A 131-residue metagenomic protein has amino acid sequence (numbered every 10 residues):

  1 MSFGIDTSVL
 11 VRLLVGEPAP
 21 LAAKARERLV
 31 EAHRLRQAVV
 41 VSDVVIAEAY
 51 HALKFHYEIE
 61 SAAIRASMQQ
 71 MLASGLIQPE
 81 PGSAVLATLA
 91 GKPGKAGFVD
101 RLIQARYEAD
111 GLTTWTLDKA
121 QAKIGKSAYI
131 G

Functional and structural regions predicted by a protein language model:
M1-V41, H56-A63: Short, well-structured N-terminal submotif of metal-dependent ribonuclease cores
I5-D6, V40-S42, A96-D100, D118-K119 (+1 more regions): Histidine- and aromatic-rich ligand-binding microenvironments
V9, V45, A84, I103 (+1 more regions): Alpha-helix capping/helix-boundary segments
R12-L14, A52, I124-G125: Residues that scaffold the ATP/ADP-binding catalytic core of kinase and kinase-like folds
E17, V40-V45, R65-P93: Acidic catalytic patch
S74, G91, Q104-G131: Acidic, PIN/NYN-like endoribonuclease modules and their adjacent C-terminal/linker elements
